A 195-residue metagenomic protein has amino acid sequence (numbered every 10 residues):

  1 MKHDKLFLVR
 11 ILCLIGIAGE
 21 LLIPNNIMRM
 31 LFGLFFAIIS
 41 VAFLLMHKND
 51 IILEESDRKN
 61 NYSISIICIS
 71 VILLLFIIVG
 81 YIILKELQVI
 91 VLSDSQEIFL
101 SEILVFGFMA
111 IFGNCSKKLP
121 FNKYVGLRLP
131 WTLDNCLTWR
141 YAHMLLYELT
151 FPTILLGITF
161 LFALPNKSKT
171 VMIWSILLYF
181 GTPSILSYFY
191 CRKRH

Functional and structural regions predicted by a protein language model:
M1-L12: N-terminal membrane topogenic signal
I11-N25, I77-I83, G157-F160: Membrane-embedded alpha-helical segments in integral membrane proteins
L21-I38, D94-G113, S175: Alpha-helical transmembrane segments
N25-I27, I51-Y62, Q88-D94, P165-K167: Membrane-interface helix-boundary motifs at transmembrane edges
F35-I51, I111-G126, S187-K193: Membrane-water interface of transmembrane alpha-helices
D50-K59, P120-A142: Cytosolic, membrane-interface loops and tails of multi-pass inner-membrane proteins
V105-K123, T138, L146-F151: Alpha-helical transmembrane segments of helical membrane proteins, especially in multi-pass transport, channel
T159-W174: Extracellular/periplasmic helix-loop-helix junctions in multi-pass membrane proteins
